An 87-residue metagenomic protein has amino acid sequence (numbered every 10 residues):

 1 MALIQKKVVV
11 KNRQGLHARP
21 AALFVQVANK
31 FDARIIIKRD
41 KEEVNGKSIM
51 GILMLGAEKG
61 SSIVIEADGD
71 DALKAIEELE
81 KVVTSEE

Functional and structural regions predicted by a protein language model:
M1-L3, K30: A generic structural signal for short, non-catalytic loop/turn and secondary-structure boundary residues
L3-K7, S62-V64: Intrinsic-disorder/low-complexity, polar/charged segments enriched in Ser/Thr/Lys/Arg/Asp/Glu/Gln
V9-G46, M50, M54-K59: Compact, glycine-rich, soluble single-domain proteins
M54-E87: C-terminal structural segments of small proteins and small subunits
